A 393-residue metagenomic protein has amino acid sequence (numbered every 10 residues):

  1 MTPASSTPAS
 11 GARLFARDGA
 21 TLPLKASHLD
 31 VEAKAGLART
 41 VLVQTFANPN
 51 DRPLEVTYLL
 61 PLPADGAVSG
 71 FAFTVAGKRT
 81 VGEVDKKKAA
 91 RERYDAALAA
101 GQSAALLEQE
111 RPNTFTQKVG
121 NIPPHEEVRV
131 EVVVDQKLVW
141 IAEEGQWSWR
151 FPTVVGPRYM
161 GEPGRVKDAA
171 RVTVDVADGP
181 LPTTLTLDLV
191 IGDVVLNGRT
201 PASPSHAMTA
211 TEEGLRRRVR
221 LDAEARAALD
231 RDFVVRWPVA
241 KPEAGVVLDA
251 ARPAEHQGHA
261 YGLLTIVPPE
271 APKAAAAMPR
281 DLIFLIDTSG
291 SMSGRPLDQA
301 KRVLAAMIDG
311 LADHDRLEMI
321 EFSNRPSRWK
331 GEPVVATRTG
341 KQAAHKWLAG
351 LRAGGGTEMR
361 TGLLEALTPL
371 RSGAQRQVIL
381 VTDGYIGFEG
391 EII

Functional and structural regions predicted by a protein language model:
M1-I266, P272: Subset of Sec-pathway N-terminal targeting signals
R13-L14, K34-A35, L42, N50 (+13 more regions): Generic hydrophobic/packing signal
E32-K34, F46, P63, G120-I122 (+9 more regions): Catalytic cores of large soluble enzymes that bind and process phosphate-bearing ligands
P53, P63-G66, T114, E127 (+10 more regions): Charged, alpha-helix-enriched surfaces in structured cytosolic catalytic cores of large nucleotide-utilizing machines
A90-A104, A277-S293, R302-D315, I320-I393: Short, charged loop segments at secondary-structure junctions
A210-S323, S327-G331, H345, A349: Hydrophobic helix-coil surface modules that form long, contiguous segments used for peptide/substrate interaction
